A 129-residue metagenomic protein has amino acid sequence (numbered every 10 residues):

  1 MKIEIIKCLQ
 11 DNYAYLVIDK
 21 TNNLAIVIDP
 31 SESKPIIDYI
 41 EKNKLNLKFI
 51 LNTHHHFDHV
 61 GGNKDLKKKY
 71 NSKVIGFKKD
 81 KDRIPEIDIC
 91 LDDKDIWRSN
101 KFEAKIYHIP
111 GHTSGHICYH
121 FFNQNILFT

Functional and structural regions predicted by a protein language model:
M1-L45, C118-T129: Conserved beta-strand hairpin/beta-sheet module of binuclear metal-dependent hydrolase folds, prominently
I5-K7, D88, H108-P110: Short Gly/Pro-enriched turn/cap motifs at secondary-structure boundaries
Q10, A25, E32-K105: Active-site HxH/HxHxD metal-binding segment of metal-dependent hydrolases
L16, I96-F122, I126-L127: Core dinuclear metal-dependent hydrolase active-site scaffold
